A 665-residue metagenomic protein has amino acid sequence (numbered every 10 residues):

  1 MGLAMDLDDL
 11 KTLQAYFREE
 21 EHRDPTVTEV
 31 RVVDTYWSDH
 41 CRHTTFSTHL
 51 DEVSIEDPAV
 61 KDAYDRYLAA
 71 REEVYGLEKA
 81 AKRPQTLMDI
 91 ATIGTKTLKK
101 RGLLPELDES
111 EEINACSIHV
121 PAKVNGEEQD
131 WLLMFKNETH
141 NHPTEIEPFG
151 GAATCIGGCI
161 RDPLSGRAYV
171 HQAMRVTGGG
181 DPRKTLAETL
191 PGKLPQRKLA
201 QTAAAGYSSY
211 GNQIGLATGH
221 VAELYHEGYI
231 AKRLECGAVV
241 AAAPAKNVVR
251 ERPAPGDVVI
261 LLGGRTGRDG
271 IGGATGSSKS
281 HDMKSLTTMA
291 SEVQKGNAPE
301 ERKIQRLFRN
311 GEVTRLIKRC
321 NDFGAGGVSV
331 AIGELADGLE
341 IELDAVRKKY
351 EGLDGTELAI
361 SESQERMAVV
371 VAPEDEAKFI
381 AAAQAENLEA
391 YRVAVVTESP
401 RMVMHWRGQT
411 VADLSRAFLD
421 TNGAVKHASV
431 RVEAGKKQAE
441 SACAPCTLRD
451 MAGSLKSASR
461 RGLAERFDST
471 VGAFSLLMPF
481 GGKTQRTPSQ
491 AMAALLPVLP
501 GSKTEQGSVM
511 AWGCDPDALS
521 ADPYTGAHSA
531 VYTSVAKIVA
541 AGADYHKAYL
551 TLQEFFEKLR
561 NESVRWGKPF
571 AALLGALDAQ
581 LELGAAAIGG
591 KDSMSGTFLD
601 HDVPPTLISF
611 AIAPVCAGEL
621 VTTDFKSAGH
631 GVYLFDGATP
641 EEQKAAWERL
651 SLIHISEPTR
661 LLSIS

Functional and structural regions predicted by a protein language model:
M1-L652, S656, R660, S665: Glycine/proline-enriched, intrinsically flexible loops and inter-domain linkers
